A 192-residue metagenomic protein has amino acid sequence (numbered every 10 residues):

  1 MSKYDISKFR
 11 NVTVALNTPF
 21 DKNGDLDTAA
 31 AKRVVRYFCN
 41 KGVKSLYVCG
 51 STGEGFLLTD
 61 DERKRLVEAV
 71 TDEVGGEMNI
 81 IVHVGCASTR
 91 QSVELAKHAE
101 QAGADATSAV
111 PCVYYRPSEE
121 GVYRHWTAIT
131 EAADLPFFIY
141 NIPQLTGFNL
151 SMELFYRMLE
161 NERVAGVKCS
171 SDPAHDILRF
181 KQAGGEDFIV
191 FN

Functional and structural regions predicted by a protein language model:
S2-V14, T18-N149: Active-site beta->alpha loop and helix N-cap motifs at the rims of alpha/beta catalytic domains
E131-A132, P143-N192: Catalytic alpha/beta core domains of metabolic enzymes, predominantly
